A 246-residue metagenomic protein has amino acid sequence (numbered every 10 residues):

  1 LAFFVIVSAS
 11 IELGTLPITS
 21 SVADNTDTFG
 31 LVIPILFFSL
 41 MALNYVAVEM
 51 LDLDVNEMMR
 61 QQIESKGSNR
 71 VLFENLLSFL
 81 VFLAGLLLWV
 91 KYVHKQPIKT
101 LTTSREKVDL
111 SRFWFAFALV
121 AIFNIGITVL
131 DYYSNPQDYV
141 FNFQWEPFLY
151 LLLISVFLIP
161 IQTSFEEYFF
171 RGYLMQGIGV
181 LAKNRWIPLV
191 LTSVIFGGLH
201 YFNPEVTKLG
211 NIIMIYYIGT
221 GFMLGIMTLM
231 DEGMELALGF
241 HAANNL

Functional and structural regions predicted by a protein language model:
L1-L31, W145-I178: Contiguous N-terminal and early-domain "leader" segments and peripheral loops that mark the onset or edge of a domain
L1-P97: N-terminal, membrane-interfacial amphipathic/helix-forming hydrophobic leader that caps and precedes the first
F4-V5, G30-M41, L76-A84, A116-T128 (+5 more regions): Alpha-helical transmembrane spans of integral membrane proteins, capturing the lipid-embedded, hydrophobic core of TM
I6-S10, S39-A47, V81, G85 (+13 more regions): Alpha-helical membrane-inserting segments
A9, L13, P17, A42 (+10 more regions): Membrane-interface elements of multi-pass transporters and channels
D27, L31, K107-A121, W186-I187 (+2 more regions): Interfacial aromatic "cap" segments that immediately flank transmembrane helices in multipass membrane proteins
P34, L152-L246: Transmembrane helix-loop-helix hairpins at the membrane interface of multi-pass integral membrane proteins
M58-N69, E74-L76, I98-F165, M175-Q176 (+1 more regions): Juxtamembrane helix-loop-helix connectors linking adjacent transmembrane helices in multi-pass membrane enzymes
